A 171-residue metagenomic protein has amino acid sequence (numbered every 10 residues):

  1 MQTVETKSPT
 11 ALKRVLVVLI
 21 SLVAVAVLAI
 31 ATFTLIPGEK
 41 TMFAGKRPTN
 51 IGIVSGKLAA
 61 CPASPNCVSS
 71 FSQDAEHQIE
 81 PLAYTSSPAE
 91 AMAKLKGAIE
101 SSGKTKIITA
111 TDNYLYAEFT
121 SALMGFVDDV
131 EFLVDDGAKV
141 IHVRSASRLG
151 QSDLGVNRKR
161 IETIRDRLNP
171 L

Functional and structural regions predicted by a protein language model:
T3-L19, A29-L171: Ser/Thr-rich, low-complexity intrinsically disordered terminal regions
